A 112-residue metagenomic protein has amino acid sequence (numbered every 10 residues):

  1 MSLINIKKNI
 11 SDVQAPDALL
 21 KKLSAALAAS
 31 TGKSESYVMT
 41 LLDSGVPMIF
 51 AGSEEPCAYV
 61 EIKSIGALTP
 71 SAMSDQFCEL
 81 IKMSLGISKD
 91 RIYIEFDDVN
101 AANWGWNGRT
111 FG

Functional and structural regions predicted by a protein language model:
M1-G112: Interaction-mediating elements
